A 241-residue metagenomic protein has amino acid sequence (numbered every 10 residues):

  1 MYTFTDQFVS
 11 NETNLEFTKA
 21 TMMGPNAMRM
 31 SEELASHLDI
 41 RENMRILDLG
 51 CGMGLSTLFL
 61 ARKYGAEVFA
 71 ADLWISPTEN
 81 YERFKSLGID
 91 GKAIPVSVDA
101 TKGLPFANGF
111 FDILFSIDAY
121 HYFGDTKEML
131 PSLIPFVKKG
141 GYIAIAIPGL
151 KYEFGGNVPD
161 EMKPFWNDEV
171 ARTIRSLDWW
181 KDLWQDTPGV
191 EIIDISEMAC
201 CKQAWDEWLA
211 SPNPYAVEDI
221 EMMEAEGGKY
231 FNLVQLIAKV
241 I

Functional and structural regions predicted by a protein language model:
G24-E42: Conserved alpha-helix/loop element of class I SAM-dependent methyltransferases that forms part of the SAM/SAH-binding
L47, M53-K102: Class I SAM-dependent methyltransferase SAM/SAH-binding core
L104-L114: A short acidic, Gly/Pro-enriched loop at the edge of an enzyme's catalytic core that lines a small-molecule cofactor
I113-D125: A short SAM/SAH-binding and catalytic strip from SAM-dependent methyltransferases
K127-Y142: A short glycine-rich, Lys/Arg-flanked "PGG" loop and its adjoining helix->strand segment in the class I
P148-A171: Short, glycine-/aromatic-enriched active-site segment of Class I SAM-dependent methyltransferases
R172-P188: Short alpha-helix
E191-I241: Conserved Class I S-adenosyl-L-methionine
